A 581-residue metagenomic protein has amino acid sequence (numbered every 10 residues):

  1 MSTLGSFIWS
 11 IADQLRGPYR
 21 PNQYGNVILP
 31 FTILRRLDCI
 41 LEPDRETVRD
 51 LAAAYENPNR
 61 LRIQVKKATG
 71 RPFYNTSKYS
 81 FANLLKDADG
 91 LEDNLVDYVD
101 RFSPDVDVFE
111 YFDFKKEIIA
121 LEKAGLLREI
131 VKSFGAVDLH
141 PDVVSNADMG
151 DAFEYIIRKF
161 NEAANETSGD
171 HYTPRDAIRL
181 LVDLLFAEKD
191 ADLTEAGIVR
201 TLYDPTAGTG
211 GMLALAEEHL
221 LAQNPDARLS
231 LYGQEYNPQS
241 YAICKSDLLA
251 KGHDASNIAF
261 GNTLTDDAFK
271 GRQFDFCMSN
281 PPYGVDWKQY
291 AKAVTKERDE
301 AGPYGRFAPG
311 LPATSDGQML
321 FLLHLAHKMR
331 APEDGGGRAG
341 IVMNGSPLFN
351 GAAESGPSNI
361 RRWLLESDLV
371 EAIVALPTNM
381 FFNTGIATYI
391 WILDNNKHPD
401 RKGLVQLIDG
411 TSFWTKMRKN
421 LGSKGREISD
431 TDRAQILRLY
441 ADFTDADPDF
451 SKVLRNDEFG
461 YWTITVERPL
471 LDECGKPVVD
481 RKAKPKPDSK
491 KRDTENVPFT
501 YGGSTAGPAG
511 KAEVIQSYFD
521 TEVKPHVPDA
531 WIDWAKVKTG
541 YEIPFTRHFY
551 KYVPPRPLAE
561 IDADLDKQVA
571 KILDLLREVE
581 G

Functional and structural regions predicted by a protein language model:
M1-D190, N257-A268, A375-T378, K402-D409 (+1 more regions): Non-catalytic, mostly N-terminal accessory regions of nucleic-acid modification and defense proteins
Q14, Q23-R36, L181, Y241 (+4 more regions): Conserved Class I SAM-dependent methyltransferase catalytic core
V131-K132, N161, D254-I258, D299-G305 (+3 more regions): Short acidic (Asp/Glu) and glycine-rich catalytic loops that position anionic groups and cofactors
S168-S279, Y283-K296, M319, N344-S346 (+5 more regions): Conserved S-adenosyl-L-methionine
A214, A242, S279-P281, M319-L323 (+12 more regions): Feature representing long, continuous alpha-helical segments
Q273-F274, D316-Q318, D334-N344, V370-E371 (+7 more regions): Active-site lining segments that contact anionic ligands and/or coordinate catalytic metals
D286, Y290-S315: Conserved catalytic motifs of ABC-family nucleotide-binding domains
Y290, F382-D472: Flexible, glycine-/basic-rich loop-and-beta segments that form/coincide with the SAM-dependent methyltransferase
